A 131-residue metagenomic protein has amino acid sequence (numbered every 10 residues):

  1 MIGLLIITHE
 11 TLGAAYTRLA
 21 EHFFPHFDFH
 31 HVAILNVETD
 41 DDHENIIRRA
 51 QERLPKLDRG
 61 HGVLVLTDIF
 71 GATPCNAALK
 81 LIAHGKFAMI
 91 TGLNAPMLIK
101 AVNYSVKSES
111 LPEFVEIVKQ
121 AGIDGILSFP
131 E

Functional and structural regions predicted by a protein language model:
I2-L64, I69-E131: N-terminal loops that bind phosphate or other acidic moieties and the adjacent beta-alpha structural core
